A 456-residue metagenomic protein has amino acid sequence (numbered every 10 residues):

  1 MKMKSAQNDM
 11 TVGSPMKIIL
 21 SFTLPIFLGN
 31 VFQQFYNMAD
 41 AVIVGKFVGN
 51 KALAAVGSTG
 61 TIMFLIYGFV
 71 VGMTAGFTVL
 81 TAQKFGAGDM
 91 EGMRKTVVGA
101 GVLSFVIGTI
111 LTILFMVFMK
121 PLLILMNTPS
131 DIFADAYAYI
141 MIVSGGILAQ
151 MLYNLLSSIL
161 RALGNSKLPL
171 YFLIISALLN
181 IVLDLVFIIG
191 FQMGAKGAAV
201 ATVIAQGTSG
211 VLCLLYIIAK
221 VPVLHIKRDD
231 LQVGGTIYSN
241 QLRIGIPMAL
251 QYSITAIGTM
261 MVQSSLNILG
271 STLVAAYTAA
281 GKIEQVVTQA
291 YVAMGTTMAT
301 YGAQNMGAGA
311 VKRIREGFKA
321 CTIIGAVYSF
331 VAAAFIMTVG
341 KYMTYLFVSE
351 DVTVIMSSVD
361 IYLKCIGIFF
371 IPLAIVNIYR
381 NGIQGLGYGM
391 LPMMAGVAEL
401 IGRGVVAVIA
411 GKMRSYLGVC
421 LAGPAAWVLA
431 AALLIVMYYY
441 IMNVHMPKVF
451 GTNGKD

Functional and structural regions predicted by a protein language model:
M1-T23, T81-G146, G190-I246, G302-F369 (+1 more regions): Short alpha-helical transmembrane segments in multi-pass integral membrane proteins
V12, M16-F35, A39, I62-F69 (+7 more regions): Residue-level signal for short hydrophobic patches within transmembrane helices of multi-pass membrane transporters
S21-D40, I142, Y153, S176 (+4 more regions): Transmembrane helical elements of multi-pass membrane transporters/channels
V31, F35-L53, L123-S130, V186-M193 (+6 more regions): Helix-terminus/linker motif at the lipid-water interface of multi-pass membrane proteins
Q33, N37-V44, Y67-T74, T78 (+16 more regions): Alpha-helical transmembrane segments and their lipid-water interface positions in multi-pass membrane proteins
V44-F64, S130-D135, A195-K196, I237-I244 (+5 more regions): Interfacial/gating helices of multi-pass transporter permease domains
L53-I113, Q150-P169, A276-G340, L373-A395: Small-residue-rich hydrophobic transmembrane alpha-helices
T74, V143-R161, P169-A177, A198-V211 (+4 more regions): Short runs within selected transmembrane alpha-helices of multi-pass transporters and secretion channels
